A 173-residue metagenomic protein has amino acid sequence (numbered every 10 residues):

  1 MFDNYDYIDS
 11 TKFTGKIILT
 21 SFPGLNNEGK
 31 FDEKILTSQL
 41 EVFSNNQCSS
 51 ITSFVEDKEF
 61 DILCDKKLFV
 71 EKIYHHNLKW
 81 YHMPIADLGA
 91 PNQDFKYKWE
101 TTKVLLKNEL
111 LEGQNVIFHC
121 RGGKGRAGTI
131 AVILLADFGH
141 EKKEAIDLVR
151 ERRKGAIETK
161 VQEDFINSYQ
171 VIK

Functional and structural regions predicted by a protein language model:
M1-I117, I130-K173: Cys-dependent protein tyrosine phosphatase-like superfamily
C120: Short cysteine clusters
G123: Conserved G/P- and acidic residue-centered "switch" motifs that form tight phosphate/ATP-binding loops in soluble
R126: Conserved SAM/SAH-binding loop-helix junction of Class I S-adenosyl-L-methionine-dependent methyltransferases
